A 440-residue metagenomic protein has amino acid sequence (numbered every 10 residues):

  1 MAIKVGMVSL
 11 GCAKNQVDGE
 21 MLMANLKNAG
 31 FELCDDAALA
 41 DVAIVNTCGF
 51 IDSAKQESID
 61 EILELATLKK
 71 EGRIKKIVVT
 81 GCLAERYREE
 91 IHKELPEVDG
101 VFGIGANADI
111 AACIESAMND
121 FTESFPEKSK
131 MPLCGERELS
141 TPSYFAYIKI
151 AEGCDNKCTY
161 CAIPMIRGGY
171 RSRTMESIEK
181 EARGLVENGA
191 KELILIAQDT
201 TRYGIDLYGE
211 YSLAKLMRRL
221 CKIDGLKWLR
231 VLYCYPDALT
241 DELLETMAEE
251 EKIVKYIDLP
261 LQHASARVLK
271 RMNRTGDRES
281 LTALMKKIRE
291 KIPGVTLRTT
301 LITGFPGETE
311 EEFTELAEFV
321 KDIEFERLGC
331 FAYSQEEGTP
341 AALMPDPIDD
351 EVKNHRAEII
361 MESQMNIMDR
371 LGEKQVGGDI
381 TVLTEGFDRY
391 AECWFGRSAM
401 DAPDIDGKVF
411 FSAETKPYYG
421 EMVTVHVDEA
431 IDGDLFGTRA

Functional and structural regions predicted by a protein language model:
M1-Y203, E242, I253, I257 (+5 more regions): Proteins enriched for Cys/Gly/acidic motifs involved in redox and nucleic-acid/cofactor modification
V5, V42-A43, A146, L193 (+7 more regions): Conserved beta-strand core positions
C12, G204-G225, R271-M272, Q335-N366: Radical SAM enzyme [4Fe-4S]-AdoMet core and its adjacent flexible, acidic and glycine-rich loops/tails across
I77-G81, R86, E187-E311, D322: Conserved SAM/AdoMet-binding glycine-rich loop
I178, L195, V231, L259 (+6 more regions): Conserved, mostly hydrophobic/aromatic
A197, Y233, L261-H263, T299-T303 (+6 more regions): Active-site proximal loops enriched in glycine and acidic residues that flank catalytic Cys/His/Asp and coordinate
K255-Y256, L269-K270, L281, P293-T296 (+7 more regions): Extended hydrophobic-aromatic, low-complexity segments
L343-A440: Terminal RNA-binding accessory module
